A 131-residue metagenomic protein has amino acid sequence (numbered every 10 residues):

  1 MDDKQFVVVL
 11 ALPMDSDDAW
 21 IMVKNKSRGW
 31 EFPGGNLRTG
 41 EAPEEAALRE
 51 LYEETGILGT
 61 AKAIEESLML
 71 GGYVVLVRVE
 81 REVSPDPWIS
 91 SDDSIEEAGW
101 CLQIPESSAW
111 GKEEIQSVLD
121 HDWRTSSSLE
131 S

Functional and structural regions predicted by a protein language model:
M1-W20, Y73: Conserved N-terminal beta-strand and adjoining loop/helix that marks the start of the Nudix/MutT-like hydrolase domain
M14-S16, K24-G29, L68-G71: Short, flexible beta-strand-to-coil junctions
D17-M22, P85-P87: Short, well-ordered strand-loop elements centered on a beta-strand within folded domains, enriched for acidic residues
M22, K26, E50-Y52: Amphipathic, alpha-helical segments enriched in basic
E31-G35: A short gly/proline-enriched turn/hairpin at secondary-structure junctions
L37-S131: Unchanged
